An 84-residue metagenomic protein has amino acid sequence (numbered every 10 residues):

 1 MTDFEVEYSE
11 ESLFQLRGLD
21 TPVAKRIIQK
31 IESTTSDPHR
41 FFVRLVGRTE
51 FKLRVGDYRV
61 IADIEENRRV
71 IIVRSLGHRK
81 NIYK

Functional and structural regions predicted by a protein language model:
M1-K25, V55, D63-K84: Enriched for short, Lys/Arg-rich terminal
Q29-L53: A short, surface-exposed loop/turn module that caps and links secondary-structure elements
V46-G47, A62-I64: Juxtamembrane/interface motifs at transmembrane-helix termini
